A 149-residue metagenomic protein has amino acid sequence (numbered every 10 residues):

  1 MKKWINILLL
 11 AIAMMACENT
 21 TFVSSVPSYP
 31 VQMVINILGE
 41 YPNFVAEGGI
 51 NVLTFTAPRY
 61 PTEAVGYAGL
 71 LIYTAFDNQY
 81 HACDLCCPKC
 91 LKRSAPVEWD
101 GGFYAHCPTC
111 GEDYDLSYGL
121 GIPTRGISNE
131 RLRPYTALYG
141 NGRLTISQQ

Functional and structural regions predicted by a protein language model:
K2-L10: Sec-dependent signal peptide recognition, specifically the positively charged N-region followed immediately by
A13-A16: C-terminal motif of bacterial Sec signal peptides marking the signal peptidase cleavage site
T20-D100, Y118, R133-Q149: N-terminal pre-ligand scaffold of iron-sulfur
K89-C90, T109-E112: Short Cys/His-rich metal-coordination motifs, predominantly Zn2+-binding knuckles/fingers
D100, A105-P108: Flexible, solvent-exposed short loops/turns enriched in glycine
Y114-R125: Short metal-binding segments enriched for Cys and/or His
